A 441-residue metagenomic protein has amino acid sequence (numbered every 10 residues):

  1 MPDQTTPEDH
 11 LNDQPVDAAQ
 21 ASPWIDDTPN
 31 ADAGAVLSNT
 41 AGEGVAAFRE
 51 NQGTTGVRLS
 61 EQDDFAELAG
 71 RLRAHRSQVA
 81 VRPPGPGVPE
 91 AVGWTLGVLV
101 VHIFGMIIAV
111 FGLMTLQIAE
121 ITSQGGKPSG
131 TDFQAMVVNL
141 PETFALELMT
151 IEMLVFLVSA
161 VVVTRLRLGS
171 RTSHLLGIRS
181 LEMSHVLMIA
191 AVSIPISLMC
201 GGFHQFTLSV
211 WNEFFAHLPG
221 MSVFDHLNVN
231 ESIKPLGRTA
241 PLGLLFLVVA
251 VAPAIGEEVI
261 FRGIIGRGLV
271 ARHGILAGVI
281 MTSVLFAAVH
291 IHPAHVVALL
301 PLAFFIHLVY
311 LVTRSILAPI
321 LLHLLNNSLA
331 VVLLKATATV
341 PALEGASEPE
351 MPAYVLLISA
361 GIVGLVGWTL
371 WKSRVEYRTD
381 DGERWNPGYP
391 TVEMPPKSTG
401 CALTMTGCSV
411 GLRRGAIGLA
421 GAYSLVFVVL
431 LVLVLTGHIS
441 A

Functional and structural regions predicted by a protein language model:
M1-S180, L325-A441: N-terminal, membrane-interfacial amphipathic/helix-forming hydrophobic leader that caps and precedes the first
V92-L96, V186-A191, G243, L247 (+3 more regions): Hydrophobic alpha-helical transmembrane segments
W94-G112, I151, L187-Q205, L311 (+1 more regions): Hydrophobic alpha-helical membrane-insertion segments
Q117-F144, T172-G256, A271, L431-A441: Juxtamembrane helix-loop-helix connectors linking adjacent transmembrane helices in multi-pass membrane enzymes
V163, A303-A318: Generic transmembrane alpha-helix motif of multi-pass integral membrane proteins
I255, V259-I260, I264-I265, H292 (+2 more regions): Active-site His/Glu-centered metal-binding helix of metallohydrolases
G256-M281, L308-S315: Membrane-interface helix/loop boundary segments of multi-pass membrane proteins
G274-I291, A303, L324-N327: Small-polar-interrupted transmembrane alpha-helices in polytopic inner-membrane proteins
